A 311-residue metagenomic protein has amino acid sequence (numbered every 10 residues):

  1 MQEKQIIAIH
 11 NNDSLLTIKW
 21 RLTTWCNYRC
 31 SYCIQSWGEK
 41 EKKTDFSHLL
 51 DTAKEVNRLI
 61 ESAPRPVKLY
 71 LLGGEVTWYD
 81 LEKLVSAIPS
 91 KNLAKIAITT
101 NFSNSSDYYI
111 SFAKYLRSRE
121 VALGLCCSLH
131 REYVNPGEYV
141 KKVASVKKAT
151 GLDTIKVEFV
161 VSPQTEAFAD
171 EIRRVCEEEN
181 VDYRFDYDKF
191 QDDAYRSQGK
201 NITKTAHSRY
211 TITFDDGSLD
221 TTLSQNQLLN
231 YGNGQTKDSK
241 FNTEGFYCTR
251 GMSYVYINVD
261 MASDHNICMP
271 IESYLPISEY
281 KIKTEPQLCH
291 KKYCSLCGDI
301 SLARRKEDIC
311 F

Functional and structural regions predicted by a protein language model:
M1-K19, C294, D299-F311: N-terminal [4Fe-4S]-dependent radical SAM core
Q5-D51: Canonical Radical SAM [4Fe-4S] cluster-binding loop centered on the CxxxCxxC motif and its immediate flanking residues
W25, I34, T52-K68, T222-L228: Glycine-rich short-loop/terminal segments
W37-S47, A63-Y79, N92-D107, R119-Y139 (+2 more regions): Core AdoMet radical
F46-N57, E82-L84, Y108-F112, P136-S145 (+1 more regions): Well-ordered, non-membrane alpha-helical segments in soluble/globular domains
L59-E61, A87-S90, S111-V121, K141-T150: Acidic (Asp/Glu)-rich catalytic clusters
V134-N233: Conserved C-terminal portion of the radical SAM core fold that forms the substrate/S-adenosylmethionine-binding
D193-F311: Accessory C-terminal segments flanking Radical SAM cores
